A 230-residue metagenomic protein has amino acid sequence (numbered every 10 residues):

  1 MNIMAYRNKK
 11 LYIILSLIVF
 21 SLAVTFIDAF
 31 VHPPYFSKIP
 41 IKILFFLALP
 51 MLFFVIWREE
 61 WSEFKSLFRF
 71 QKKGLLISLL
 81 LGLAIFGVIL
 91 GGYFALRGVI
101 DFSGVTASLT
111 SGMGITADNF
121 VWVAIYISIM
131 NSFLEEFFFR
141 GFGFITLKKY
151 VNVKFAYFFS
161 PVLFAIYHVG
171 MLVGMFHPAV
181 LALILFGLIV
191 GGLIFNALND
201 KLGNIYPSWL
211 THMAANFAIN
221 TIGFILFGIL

Functional and structural regions predicted by a protein language model:
M1-R7: Short, Lys/Arg-rich, polar N-terminal cytosolic tail immediately upstream of the first transmembrane signal-anchor
K9-W61, L109, M113-G114: Alpha-helical transmembrane segments in multi-pass membrane proteins
I14-L15, L75-L80, V121-I125, K154-F159 (+2 more regions): Hydrophobic alpha-helical transmembrane segments
T25-P33, L96-V99, V169-G174: Juxtamembrane "helix-exit" motif on the non-cytosolic side of transmembrane helices
F36, E63-N131, I229-L230: Juxtamembrane helix-loop-helix connectors linking adjacent transmembrane helices in multi-pass membrane enzymes
L134-F159, D200-N204: Membrane-interface helix/loop boundary segments of multi-pass membrane proteins
A156-V169: Small-polar-interrupted transmembrane alpha-helices in polytopic inner-membrane proteins
F158, P178-L230: Functionally important transmembrane alpha-helices
